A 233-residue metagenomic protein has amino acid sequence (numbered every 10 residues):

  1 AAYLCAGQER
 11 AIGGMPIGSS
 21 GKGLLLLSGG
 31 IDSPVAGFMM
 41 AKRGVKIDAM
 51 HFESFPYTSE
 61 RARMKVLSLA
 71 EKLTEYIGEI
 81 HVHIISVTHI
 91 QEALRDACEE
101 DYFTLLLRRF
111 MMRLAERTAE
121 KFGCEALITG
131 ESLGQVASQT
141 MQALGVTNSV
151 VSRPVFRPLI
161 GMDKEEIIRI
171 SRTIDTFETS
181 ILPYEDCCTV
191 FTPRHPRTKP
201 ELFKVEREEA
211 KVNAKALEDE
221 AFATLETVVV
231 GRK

Functional and structural regions predicted by a protein language model:
A1-L24, P34-H89, S149, R197-L202 (+2 more regions): RNA-binding accessory domains that recognize and position tRNA/RNA substrates
G7-S20, Q91, A97-R169, T173-I174 (+1 more regions): Active-site adenylate/phosphate-handling loop in enzymes that bind or generate adenylated species
G30: Conserved G/P- and acidic residue-centered "switch" motifs that form tight phosphate/ATP-binding loops in soluble
Y76-H83, C124-E125, G130, Y184: Flexible, glycine/charged-enriched surface loops at secondary-structure junctions
L133-Q135, P183-F191: Small/polar glycine-rich anion-binding or flexible loop at a beta-alpha turn
D175-P183: A short alpha-helix-loop-beta-strand transition element characteristic of N-terminal alpha/beta dinucleotide-binding
T189-K199: SAM-dependent transferase fold signal centered on methyltransferase-like domains, encompassing both Class I
